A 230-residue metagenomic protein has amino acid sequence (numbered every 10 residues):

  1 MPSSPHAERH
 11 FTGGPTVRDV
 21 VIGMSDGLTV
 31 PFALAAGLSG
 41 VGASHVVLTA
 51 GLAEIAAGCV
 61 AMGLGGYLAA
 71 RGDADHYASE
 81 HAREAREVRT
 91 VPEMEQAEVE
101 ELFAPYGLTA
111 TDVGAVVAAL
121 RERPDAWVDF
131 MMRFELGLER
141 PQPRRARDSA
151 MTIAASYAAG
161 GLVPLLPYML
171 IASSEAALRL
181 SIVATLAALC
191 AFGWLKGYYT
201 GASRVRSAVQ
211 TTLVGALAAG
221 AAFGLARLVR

Functional and structural regions predicted by a protein language model:
M1-A70: Internal alpha-helical transmembrane segments
M1-R18, R71-A154: Cytosol/matrix-facing amphipathic helices and coiled-coil assembly/linker segments of eukaryotic membrane proteins
T12-I22, S44-L52, D112, R145-M151 (+2 more regions): The feature identifies polytopic integral membrane transport proteins across all domains of life
G27-F32, I153-P164: Core segments of transmembrane alpha-helices that mediate helix-helix packing or line hydrophobic substrate/ligand
A36-A50, L166-A177, G224-R230: Helix-coil boundary and interhelical linker segments in multi-pass alpha-helical membrane proteins
E175-A187: Structural signature of hydrophobic alpha-helical transmembrane segments
A191-A216: Interfacial loop-to-transmembrane junctions
